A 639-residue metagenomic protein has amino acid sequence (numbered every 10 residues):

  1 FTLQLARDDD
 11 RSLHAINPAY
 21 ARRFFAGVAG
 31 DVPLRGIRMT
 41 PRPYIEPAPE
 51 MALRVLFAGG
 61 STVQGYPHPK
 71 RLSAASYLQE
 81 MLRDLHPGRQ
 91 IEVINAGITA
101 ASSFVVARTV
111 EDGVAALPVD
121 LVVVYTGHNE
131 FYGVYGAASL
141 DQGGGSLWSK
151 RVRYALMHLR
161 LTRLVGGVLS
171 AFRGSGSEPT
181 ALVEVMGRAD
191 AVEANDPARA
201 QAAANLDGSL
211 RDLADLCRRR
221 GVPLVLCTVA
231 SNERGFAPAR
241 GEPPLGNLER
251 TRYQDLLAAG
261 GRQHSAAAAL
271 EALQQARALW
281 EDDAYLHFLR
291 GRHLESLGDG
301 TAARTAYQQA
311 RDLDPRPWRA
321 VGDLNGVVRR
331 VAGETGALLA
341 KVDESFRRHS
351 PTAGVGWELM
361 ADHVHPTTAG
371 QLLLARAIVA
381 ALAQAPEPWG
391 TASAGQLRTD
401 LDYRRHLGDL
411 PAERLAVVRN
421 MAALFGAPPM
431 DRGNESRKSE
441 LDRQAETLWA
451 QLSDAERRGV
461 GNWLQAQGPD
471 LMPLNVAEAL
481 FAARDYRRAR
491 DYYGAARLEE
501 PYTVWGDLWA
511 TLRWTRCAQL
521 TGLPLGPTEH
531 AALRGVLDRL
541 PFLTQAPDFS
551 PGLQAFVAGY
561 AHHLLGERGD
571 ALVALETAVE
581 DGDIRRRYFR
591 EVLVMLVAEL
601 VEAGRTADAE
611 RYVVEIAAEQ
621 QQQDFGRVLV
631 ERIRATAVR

Functional and structural regions predicted by a protein language model:
T2-H86, H349: Membrane/wall-proximal cationic-aromatic binding patches
L72, H128-R330, V342-W357, E387-D470 (+3 more regions): Serine-dependent acyl-ester chemistry module
A258, L289, N475, R513 (+4 more regions): "A position-specific structural signal for the A-helix of alpha-solenoid helical repeats
G261, R292, E478, R516-A518 (+4 more regions): Residue-level recognition of tetratricopeptide repeat
Q263, L297, A483, T521-L523 (+3 more regions): Structural motif corresponding to the intra-repeat A-B loop/turn of tetratricopeptide repeats
L273, Y307, Y493, L533 (+3 more regions): Hydrophobic/aromatic packing residues within the alpha-helices of TPR/SEL1-like helical repeat arrays
L286, M472, W505-A510, Q554 (+2 more regions): TPR alpha-solenoid repeat register
